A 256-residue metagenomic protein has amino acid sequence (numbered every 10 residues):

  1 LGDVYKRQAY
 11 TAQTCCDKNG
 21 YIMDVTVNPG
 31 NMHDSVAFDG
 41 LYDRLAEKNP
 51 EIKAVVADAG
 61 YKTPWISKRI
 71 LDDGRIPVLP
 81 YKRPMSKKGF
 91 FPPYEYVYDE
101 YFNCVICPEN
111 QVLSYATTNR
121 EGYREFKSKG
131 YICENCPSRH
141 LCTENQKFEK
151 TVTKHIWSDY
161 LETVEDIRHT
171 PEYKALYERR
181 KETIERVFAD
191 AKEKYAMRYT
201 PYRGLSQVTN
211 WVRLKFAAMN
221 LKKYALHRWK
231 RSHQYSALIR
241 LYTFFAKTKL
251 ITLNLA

Functional and structural regions predicted by a protein language model:
D3-A256: Anion-binding and metal-coordination hotspots
